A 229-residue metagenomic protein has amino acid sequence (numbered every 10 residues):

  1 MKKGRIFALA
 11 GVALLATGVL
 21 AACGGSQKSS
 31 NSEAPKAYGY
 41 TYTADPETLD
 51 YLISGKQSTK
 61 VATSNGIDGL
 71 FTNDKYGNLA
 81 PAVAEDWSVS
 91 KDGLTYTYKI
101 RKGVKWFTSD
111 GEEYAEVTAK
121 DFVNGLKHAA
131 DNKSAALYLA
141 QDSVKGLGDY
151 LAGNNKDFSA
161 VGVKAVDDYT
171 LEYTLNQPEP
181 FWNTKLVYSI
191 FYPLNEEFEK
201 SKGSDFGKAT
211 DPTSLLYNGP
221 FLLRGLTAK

Functional and structural regions predicted by a protein language model:
M1-A8: Bacterial Sec-dependent N-terminal signal peptides
V19-A22: C-terminal motif of bacterial Sec signal peptides marking the signal peptidase cleavage site
G24-S26: Bacterial signal peptide processing site
A34-D45, T95-K99, F122-G125, L171-E172 (+1 more regions): Short, well-ordered beta-strand elements
T41-K91, L216-N218: N-terminal lobe/hinge region of extracytoplasmic solute-binding protein
F71, K75, K102-K105, K127-A135 (+2 more regions): Sec-exported extracytoplasmic/periplasmic mature domains
E85-A136: Aromatic- and charge-enriched surface segment that lines or borders ligand/interaction sites
D168-Y169, L175-K229: Gly/Pro-rich hinge or "lid" segments in bacterial periplasmic/extracellular proteins
